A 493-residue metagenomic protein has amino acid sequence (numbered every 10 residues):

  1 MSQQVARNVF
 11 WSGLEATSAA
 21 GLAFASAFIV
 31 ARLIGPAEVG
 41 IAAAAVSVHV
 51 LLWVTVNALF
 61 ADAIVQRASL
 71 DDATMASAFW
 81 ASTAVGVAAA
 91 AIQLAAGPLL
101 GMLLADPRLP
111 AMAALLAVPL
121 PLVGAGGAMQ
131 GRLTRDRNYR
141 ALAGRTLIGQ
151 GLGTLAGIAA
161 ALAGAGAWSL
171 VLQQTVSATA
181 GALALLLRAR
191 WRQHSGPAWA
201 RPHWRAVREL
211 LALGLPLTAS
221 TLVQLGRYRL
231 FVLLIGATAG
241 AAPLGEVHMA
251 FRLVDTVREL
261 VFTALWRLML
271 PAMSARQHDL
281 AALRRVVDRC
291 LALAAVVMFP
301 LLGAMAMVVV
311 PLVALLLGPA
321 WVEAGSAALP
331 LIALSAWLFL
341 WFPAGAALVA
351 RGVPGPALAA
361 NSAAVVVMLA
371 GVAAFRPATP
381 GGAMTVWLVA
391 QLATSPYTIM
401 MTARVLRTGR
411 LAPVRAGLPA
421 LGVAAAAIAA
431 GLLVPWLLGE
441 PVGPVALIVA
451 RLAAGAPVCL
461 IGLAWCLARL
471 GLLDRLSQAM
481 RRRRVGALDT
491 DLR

Functional and structural regions predicted by a protein language model:
M1, V5, R140, L185-R229 (+3 more regions): Interhelical loop/hinge segments that connect adjacent transmembrane helices in multipass membrane
M1-F24, D62-W80, P107-P110, R140-A141 (+4 more regions): N-terminal membrane topogenesis motif
S2, A6, A63-D72, L122-T146 (+5 more regions): Membrane-interface junctions at transmembrane-helix termini in multi-pass inner-membrane proteins
Q3-F60, V85-G97, A114, P119 (+3 more regions): Signature of the first transmembrane helix
T17, F24, W80-A105, P110-A114 (+5 more regions): Alpha-helical transmembrane segments of multi-pass membrane transport and lipid-handling proteins
A23, T55-D72, T134-R135, Q193 (+3 more regions): Helix-loop junctions and terminal segments of transmembrane helices in multi-pass membrane transport/translocation
P110-A117, R145-R192, S362-A370, A378-T402 (+1 more regions): Hydrophobic alpha-helical transmembrane segments
M400-A403, T408-P413, G417, G431-R493: Membrane-proximal transmembrane or re-entrant/amphipathic helices at the cytosolic face
